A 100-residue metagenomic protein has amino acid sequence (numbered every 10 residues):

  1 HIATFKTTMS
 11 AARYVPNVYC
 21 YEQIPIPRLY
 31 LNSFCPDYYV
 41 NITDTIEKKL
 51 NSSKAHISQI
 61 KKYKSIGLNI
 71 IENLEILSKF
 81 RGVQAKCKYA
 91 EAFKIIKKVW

Functional and structural regions predicted by a protein language model:
H1-W100: Metal-dependent de-N-acetylase/amidase catalytic core
